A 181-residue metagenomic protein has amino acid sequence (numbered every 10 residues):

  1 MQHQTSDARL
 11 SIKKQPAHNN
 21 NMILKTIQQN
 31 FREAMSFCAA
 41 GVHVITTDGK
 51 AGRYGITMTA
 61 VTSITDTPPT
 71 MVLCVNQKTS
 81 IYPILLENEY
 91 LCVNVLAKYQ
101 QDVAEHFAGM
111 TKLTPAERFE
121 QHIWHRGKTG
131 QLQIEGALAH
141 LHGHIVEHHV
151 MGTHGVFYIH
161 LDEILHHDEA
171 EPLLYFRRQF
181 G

Functional and structural regions predicted by a protein language model:
Q2-Q4, A8-G181: Basic, polyanion-binding surface patches
